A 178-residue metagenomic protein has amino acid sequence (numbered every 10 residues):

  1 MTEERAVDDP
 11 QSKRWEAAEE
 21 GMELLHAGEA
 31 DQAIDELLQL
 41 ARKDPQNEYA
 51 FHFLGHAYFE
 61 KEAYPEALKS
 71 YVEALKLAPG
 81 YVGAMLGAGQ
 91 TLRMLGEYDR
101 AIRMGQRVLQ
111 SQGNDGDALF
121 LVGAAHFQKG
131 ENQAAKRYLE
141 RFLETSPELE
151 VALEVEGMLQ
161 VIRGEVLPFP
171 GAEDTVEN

Functional and structural regions predicted by a protein language model:
M1-E4, P10, G171-N178: Helical anchoring/docking segments at protein termini
D8-D9, R42, K76, Q110 (+1 more regions): Structural signature of alpha-solenoid helical repeat scaffolds
P10-Y49, F53-E60: Alpha-helical segment of the N-proximal tetratricopeptide repeat
R14, E48-Y49, V82-G83, G116-D117 (+1 more regions): Helix-start (N-cap) detector for alpha-helical repeat units in TPR-like alpha-solenoids, especially tetratricopeptide
M22, Q46-S111: Alpha-helical adaptor scaffolds
A27-Q39, E60-E73, M94-R107, K129-Y138 (+1 more regions): Structural signature of tandem alpha-helical TPR/SEL1-like repeats, specifically the intra-repeat loop/turn
F53, G87, L121, V155-M158: Canonical tetratricopeptide repeat
G116, F127-L153, G157-G164: TPR/TPR-like (Sel1-like) alpha-helical repeat modules
